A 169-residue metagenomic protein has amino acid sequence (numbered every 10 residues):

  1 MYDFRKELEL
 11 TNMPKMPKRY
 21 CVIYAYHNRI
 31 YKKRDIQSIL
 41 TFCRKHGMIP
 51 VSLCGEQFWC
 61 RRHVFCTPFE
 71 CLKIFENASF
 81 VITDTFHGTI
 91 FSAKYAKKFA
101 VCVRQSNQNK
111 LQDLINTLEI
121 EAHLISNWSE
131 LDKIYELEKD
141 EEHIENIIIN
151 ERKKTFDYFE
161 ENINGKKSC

Functional and structural regions predicted by a protein language model:
M1-C169: Active-site anion-handling motifs in enzyme catalytic cores
